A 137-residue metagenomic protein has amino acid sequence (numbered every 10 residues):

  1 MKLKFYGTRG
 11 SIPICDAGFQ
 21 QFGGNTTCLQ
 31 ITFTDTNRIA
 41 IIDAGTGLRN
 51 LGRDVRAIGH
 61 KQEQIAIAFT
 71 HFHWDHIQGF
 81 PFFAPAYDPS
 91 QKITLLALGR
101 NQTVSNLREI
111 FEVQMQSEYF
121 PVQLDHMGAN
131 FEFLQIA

Functional and structural regions predicted by a protein language model:
M1-A137: Binuclear metal-dependent hydrolase catalytic cores
